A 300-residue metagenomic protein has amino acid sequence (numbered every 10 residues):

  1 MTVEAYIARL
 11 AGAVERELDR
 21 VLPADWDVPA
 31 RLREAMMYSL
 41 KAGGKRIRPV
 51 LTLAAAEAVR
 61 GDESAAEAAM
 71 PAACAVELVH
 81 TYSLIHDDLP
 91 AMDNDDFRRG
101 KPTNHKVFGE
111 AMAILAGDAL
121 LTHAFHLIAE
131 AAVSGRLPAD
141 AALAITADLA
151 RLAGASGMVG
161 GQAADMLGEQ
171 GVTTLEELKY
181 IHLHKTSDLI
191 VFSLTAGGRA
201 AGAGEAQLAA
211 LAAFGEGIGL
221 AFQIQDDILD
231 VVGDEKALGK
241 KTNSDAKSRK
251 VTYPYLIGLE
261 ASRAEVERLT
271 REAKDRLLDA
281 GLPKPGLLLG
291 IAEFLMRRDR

Functional and structural regions predicted by a protein language model:
M1-L22: N-terminal amphipathic/basic leader segments beginning at the initiator methionine
G12, L22-K274, L282-M296: Mg2+-dependent prenyl diphosphate-binding active-site environment of isoprenoid biosynthetic enzymes
R298-R300: Charged C-terminal helix
